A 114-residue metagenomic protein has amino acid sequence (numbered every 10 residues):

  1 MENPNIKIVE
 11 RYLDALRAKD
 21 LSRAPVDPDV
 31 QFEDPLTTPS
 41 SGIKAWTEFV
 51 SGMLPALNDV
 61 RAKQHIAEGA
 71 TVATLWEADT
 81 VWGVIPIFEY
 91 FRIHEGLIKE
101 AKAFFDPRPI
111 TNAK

Functional and structural regions predicted by a protein language model:
M1-E2, P39: Alpha-helix initiation/capping motif
E2-P28: Short acidic-aromatic low-complexity motifs
K7, R17, E33, K44-K114: A beta-strand edge to alpha-helix "cap/lid" segment located at domain peripheries
A15, D34-P39: Short N-terminal helix-initiation segments at or just after the protein's N-terminus
P28, T38-E48: Short beta-edge strand/loop motif at the mouth of beta-sheet-based domains
